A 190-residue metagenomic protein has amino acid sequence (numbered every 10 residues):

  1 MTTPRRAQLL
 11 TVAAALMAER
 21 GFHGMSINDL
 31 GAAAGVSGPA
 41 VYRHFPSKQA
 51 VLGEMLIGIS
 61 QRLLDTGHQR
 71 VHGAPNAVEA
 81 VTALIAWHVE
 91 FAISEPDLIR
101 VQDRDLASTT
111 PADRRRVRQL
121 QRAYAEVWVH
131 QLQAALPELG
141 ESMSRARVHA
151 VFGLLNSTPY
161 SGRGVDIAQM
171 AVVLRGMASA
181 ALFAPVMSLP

Functional and structural regions predicted by a protein language model:
R5-Q8, V12-A50: Helix-turn-helix
M17, L63-L64, V81-I85, V101-Q102 (+2 more regions): Short, structured motif recognition centered on aromatic/hydrophobic residues
L52-I59, Q102: Alpha-helical DNA-contacting segments of helix-turn-helix folds
I57-T82: Amphipathic alpha-helical linker/stalk segments
L64, P111-L136, R145-H149, V172: Amphipathic alpha-helical packing segments from all-alpha helical-bundle domains
V78-I93, R145, H149, A171-G176: Amphipathic alpha-helical segments that line or abut small-molecule/effector binding pockets and mediate allosteric
E90, E126-A134, E138, L154 (+1 more regions): C-terminal peripheral helix-coil segments that are non-catalytic and often amphipathic
A92-A112: Amphipathic alpha-helical segments used for helix-helix packing
